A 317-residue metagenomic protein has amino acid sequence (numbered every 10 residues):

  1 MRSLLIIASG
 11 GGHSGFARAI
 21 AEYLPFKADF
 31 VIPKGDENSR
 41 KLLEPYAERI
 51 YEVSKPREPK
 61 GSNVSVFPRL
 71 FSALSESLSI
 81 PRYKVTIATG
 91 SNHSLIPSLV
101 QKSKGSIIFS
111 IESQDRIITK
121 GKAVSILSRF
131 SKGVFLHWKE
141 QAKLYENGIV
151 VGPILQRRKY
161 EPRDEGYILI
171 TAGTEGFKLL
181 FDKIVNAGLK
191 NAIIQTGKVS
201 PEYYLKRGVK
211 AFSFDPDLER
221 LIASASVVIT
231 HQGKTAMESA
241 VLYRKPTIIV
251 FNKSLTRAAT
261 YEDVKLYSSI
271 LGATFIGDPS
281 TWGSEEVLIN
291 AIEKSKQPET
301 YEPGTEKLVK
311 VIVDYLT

Functional and structural regions predicted by a protein language model:
M1-T317: Nucleotide-activated sugar donor-binding and catalytic core shared by glycosyltransferases and related lipid-linked
